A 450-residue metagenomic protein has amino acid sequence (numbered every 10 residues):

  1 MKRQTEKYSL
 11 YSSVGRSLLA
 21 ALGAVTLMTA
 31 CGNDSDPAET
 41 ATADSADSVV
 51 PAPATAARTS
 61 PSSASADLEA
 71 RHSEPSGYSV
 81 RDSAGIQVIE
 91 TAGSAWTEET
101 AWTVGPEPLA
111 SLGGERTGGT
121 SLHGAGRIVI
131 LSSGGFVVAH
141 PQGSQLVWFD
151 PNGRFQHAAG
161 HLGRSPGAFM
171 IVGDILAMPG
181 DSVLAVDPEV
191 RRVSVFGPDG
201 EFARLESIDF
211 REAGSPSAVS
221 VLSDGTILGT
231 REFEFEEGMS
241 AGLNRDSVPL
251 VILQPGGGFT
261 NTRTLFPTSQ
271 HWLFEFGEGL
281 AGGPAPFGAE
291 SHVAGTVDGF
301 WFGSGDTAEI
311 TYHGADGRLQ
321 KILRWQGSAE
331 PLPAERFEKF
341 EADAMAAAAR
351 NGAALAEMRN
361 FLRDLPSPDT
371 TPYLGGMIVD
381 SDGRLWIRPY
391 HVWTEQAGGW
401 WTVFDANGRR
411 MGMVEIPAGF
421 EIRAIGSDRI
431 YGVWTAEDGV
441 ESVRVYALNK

Functional and structural regions predicted by a protein language model:
M1-M28: Sec-dependent bacterial lipoprotein signal peptides
C31-K450: Eukaryotic scaffold repeat domains enriched in small/polar residues
